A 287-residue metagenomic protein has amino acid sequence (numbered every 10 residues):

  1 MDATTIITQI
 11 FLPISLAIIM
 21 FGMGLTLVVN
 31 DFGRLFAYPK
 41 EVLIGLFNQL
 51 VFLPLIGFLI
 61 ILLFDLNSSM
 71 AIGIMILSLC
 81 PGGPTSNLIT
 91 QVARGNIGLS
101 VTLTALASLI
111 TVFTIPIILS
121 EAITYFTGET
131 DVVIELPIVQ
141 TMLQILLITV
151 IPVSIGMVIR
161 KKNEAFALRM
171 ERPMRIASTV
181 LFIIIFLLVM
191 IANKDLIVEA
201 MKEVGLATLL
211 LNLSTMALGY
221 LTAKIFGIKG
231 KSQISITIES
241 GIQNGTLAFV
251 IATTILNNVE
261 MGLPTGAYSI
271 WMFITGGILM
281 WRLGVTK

Functional and structural regions predicted by a protein language model:
M1-K287: Alpha-helical transmembrane segments of multi-pass small-molecule/ion transporters
